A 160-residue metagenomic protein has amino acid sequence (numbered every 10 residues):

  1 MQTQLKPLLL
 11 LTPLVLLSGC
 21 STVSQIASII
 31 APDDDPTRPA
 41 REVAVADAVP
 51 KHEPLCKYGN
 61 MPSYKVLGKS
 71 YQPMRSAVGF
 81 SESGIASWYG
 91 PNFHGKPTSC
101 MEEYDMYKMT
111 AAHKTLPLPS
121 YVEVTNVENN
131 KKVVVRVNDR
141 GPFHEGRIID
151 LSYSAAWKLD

Functional and structural regions predicted by a protein language model:
M1-L9: Bacterial N-terminal signal peptides that target proteins for export
C20-D160: Secreted/periplasmic proteins
